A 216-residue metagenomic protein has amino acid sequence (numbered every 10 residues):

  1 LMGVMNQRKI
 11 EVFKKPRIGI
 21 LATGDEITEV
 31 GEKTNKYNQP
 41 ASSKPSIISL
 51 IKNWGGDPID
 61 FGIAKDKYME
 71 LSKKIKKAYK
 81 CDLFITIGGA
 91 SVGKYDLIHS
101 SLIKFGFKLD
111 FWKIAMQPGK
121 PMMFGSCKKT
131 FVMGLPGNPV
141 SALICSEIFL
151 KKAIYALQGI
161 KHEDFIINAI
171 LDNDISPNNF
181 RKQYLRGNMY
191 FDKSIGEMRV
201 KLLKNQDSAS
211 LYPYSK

Functional and structural regions predicted by a protein language model:
L1-D60, K204: Short, glycine/charged-enriched hinge/interface segments at domain edges or termini
R8, P16, F107, W112 (+4 more regions): Structural beta-strand/beta-sheet cores of well-ordered domains, especially the beta-sheet scaffolds that support
G24-E26, C127-K129, D192-K193: Short loop segments at secondary-structure junctions
D25-E29, V140, G196, S208: Short, acidic Gly/Pro/Ser/Thr-rich loop/turn segments
T28-V30, G134, S210-Y212: Short small-residue beta-strand/loop micro-motif enriched in glycine and branched aliphatics
N38, K44, W54-I166: Short glycine/threonine-rich loop/turn motifs
F165-K216: C-terminal terminal segments
